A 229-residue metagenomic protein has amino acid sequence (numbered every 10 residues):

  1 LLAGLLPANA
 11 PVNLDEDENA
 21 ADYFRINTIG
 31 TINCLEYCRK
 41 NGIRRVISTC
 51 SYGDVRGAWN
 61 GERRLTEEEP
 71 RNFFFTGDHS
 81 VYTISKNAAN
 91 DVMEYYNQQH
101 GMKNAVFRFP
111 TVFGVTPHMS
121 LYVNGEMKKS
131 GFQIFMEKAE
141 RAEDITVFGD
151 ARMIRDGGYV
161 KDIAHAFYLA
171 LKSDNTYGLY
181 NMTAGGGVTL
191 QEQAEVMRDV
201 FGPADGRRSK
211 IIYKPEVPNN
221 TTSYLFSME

Functional and structural regions predicted by a protein language model:
L1-I26: NAD(P)H-binding glycine-rich loop region in Rossmannoid oxidoreductase-like domains and their noncatalytic homologs
L2-A3, V46-Y52, F107-F109: SDR active-site strand-loop-helix element
L6-N9, Y52-W59, P110-F113: Active-site segment of SDR-like NAD(P)-dependent oxidoreductases
G30-N33, R45, A88-A89, Y159-D162: Conserved cofactor-binding/catalytic machinery of classical short-chain dehydrogenase/reductase
I32-V81: Conserved Rossmann-fold NAD(P)-dependent oxidoreductase catalytic core, especially the SDR/UDP-sugar
G61-E62, E94-I154, V160-H165, M197-R198: NAD(P)-dependent short-chain dehydrogenase/reductase
V81, S85-A88: Active-site helix of classical SDR
E140-D144, F148-E229: C-terminal substrate-binding subdomain of Rossmann-fold SDR/epimerase-dehydratase oxidoreductases
